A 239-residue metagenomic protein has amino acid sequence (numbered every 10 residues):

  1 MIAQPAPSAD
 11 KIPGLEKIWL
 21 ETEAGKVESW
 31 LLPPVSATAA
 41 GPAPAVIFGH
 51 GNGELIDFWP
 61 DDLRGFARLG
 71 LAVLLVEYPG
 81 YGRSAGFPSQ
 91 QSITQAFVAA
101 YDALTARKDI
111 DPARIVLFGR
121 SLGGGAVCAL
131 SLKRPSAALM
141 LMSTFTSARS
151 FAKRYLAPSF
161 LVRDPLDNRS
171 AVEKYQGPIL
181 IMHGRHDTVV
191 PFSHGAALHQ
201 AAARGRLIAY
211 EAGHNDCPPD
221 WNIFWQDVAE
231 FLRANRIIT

Functional and structural regions predicted by a protein language model:
M1-E21, E28: An N-terminal hydrophobic leader/cap segment in hydrolases
T22, K26-A103: Membrane-embedded segments
D62, N168, G177, P191-Q200: Short alpha-helix in the alpha/beta-hydrolase fold that links the catalytic acid
A100-R107, A113-Y155: Primarily recognizes the serine-hydrolase "nucleophile elbow" in alpha/beta-hydrolase and SGNH/GDSL folds
K174-Q176, I181-H183, D187: Short beta-strand/loop motif that positions the catalytic acidic residue of the alpha/beta-hydrolase fold
R185-V190, H214-D216: Acidic catalytic loop of the alpha/beta-hydrolase fold
A196-C217: Catalytic histidine neighborhood in serine/cysteine hydrolases with alpha/beta-hydrolase-type architecture
P218-R233: Post-His helix in hydrolase/transferase enzymes
